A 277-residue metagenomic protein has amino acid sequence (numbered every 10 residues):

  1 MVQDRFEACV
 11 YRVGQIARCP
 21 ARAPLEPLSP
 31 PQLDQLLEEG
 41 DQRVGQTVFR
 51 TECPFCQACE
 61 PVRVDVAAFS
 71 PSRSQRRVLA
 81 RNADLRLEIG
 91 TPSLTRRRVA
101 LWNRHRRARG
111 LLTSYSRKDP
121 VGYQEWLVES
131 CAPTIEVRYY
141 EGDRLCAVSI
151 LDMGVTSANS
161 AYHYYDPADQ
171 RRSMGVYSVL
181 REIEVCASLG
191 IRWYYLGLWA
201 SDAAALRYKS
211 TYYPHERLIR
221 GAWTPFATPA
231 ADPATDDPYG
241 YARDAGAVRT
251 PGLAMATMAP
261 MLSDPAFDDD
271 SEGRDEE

Functional and structural regions predicted by a protein language model:
M1-V66, P265-D275: ATP/Mg2+-dependent ligation/transfer catalytic cores
D4-F6, V13-E38, R43, S93 (+7 more regions): Acyl-donor binding region in acyl/amide transferases
T47-C56, P61-R171, T211, A256 (+2 more regions): A conserved beta-strand-loop-helix scaffold within acyl/acetyltransferase catalytic domains
T51, E60-A67, L196-T257, S263 (+1 more regions): Active-site/acyl-donor-binding loops of N-acyltransferases
